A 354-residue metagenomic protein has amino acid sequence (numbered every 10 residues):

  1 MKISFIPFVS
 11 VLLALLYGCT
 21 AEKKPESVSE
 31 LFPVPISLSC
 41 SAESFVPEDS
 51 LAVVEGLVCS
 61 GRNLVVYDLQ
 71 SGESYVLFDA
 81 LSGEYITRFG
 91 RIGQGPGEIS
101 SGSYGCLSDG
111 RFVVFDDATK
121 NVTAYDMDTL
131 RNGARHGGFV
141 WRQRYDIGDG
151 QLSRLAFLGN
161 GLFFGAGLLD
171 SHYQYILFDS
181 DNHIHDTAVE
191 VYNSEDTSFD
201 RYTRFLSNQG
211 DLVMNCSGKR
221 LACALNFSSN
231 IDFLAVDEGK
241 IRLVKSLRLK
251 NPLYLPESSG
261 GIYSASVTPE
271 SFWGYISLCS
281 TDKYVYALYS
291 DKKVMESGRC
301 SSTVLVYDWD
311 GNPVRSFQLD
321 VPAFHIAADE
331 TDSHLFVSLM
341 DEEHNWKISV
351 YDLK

Functional and structural regions predicted by a protein language model:
L16-G18: C-terminal motif of bacterial Sec signal peptides marking the signal peptidase cleavage site
T20-K23: Bacterial signal peptide processing site
P35-P47, T87-E98, G137-G148, H185-S207 (+2 more regions): Surface-exposed loop and turn segments in beta-propeller and other repeat-based domains that flank or scaffold
S44-S74, I276-S277, Y284-D291: Beta-strand-rich domains and repeat architectures in extracellular enzymes and scaffolds, especially beta-propellers
E55-V58, S103-L107, S153-G159, R204-S217 (+2 more regions): Structural signature of eukaryotic scaffold interfaces centered on beta-propeller domains
M127-G159, A166: Asp-box/WD-like beta-propeller blade repeats and closely related beta-sheet repeat scaffolds
Y175-S180, C300-G311, V350-L353: Beta-propeller blade signature
T268-V306: Loop/turn-rich, solvent-exposed surfaces of beta-rich toroidal or solenoidal domains
